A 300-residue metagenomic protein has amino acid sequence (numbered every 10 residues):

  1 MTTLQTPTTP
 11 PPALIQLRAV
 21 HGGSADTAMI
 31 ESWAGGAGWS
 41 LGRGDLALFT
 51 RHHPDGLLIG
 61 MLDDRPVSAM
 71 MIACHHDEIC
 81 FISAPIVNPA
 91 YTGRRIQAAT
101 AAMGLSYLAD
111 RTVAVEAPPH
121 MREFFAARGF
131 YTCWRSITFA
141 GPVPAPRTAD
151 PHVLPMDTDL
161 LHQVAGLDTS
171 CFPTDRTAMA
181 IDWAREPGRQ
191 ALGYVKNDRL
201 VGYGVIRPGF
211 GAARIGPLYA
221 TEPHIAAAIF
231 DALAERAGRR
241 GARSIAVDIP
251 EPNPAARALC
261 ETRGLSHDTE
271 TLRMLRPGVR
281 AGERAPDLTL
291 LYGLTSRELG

Functional and structural regions predicted by a protein language model:
M1-S24, P142-T158: Conserved N-terminal entry element of GNAT/NAT acetyltransferase domains
T2-L4, E116-A117, R128-R147, R243-G300: Active-site/acyl-donor-binding loops of N-acyltransferases
G22, S32-A37, T50, L57-L58 (+1 more regions): Ligand-binding pocket scaffold of soluble enzyme catalytic domains
A28-S32, F130-R214: Amide-forming acyltransferase catalytic core, primarily the GNAT-like/NAT-type and related acyltransferase folds
A47-S68, F81, R135, W183-G193: A short helix-loop-beta-strand connector motif used in the catalytic cores of GNAT acetyltransferases and, in some
I59-C74, C80-I86, R199-P208, A212-R214: Conserved beta-strand in the GNAT
V87, G93-S106, P223-R236: Conserved acetyl-CoA-binding loop-helix of GNAT-fold acetyltransferases
V201-R207, A213-I249, T262: Flexible loop/N-cap segments at domain edges
